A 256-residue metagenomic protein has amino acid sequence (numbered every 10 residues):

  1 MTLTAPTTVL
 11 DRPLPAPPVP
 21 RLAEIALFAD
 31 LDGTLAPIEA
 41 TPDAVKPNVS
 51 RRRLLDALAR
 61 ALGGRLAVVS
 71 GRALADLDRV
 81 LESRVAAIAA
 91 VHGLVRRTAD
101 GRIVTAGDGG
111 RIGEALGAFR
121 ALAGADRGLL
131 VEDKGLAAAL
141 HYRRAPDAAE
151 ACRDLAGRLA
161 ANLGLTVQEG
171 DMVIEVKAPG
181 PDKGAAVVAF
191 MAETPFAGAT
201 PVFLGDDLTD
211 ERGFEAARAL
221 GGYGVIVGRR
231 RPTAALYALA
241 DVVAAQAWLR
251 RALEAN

Functional and structural regions predicted by a protein language model:
T2-L10, L22, A186-N256: Mg2+-dependent phosphoryl-transfer enzymes with acidic/Ser/Thr/Gly-rich catalytic loops
P18-T41, V68, V187: Asp-based phosphoryl-transfer active-site loop
E24-L27, R65, A86, P201: The start of beta-strands in P-loop NTPase/AAA+ ATPase cores
G33, I88, L140, V187 (+1 more regions): Residue-level signal for inorganic ion chemistry
K46-K134: Active-site phosphate-binding/coordination module
R72-A89, A148-T166: Substrate-recognition/cap helix-loop segment adjacent to the acidic, metal-dependent catalytic center of Asp-based
A89-G117, N162, Q168-G198: Substrate-recognition "cap/lid" segment bordering the active-site pocket of phosphatases
L130-P146, Q168-K177: Charged, glycine-interspersed solvent-exposed loop segments at helix/strand-loop junctions that cap or gate access
